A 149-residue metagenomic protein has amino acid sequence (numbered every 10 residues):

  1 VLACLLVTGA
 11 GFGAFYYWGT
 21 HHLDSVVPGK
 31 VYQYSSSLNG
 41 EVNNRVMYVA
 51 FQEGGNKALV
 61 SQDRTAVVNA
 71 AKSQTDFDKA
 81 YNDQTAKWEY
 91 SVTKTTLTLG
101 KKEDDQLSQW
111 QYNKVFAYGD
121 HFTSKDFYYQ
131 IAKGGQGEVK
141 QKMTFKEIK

Functional and structural regions predicted by a protein language model:
V1-A14: Hydrophobic membrane-insertion alpha-helices, especially the h-region of bacterial N-terminal signal peptides
G13-L23: Hydrophobic single-pass membrane-insertion segments
H22-M47: Tryptophan-anchored aromatic micro-motifs
S25-Q33, N56-A58, D76, T93-T98: Short, hydrophobic/aromatic-rich segments at coil-to-beta transitions
Y32, Q130-I131, K146-E147: Short beta-strand edge/turn micro-motifs at domain boundaries
N39-N43, S61-K133: Contiguous, well-ordered beta-strand patches that form the walls/edges of small beta-barrel/beta-sandwich domains
M47-Q62: Short, flexible N-terminal segments of the mature chain
G137-K149: Short, low-complexity, Pro/Ser/Thr/Gly-rich segments in the mature regions of secreted, periplasmic
